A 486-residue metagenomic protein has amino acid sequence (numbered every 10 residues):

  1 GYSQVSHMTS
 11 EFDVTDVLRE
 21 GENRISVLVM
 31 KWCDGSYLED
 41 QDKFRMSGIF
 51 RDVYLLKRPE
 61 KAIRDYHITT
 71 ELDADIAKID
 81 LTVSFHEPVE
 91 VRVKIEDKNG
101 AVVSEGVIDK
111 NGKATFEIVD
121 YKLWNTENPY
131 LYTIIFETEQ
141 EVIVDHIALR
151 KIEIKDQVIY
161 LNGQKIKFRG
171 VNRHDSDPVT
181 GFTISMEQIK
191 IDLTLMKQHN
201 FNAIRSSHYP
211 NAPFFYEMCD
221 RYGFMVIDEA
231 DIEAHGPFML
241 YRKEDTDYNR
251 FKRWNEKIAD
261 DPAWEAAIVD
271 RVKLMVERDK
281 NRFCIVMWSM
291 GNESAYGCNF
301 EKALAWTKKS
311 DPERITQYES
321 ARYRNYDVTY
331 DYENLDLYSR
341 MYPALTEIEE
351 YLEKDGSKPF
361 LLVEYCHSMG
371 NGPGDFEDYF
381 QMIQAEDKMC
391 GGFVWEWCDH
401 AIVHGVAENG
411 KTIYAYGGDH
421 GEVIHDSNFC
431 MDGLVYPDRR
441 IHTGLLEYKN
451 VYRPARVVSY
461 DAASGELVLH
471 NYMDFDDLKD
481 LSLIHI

Functional and structural regions predicted by a protein language model:
G1-I63, H86-E87, K98, P210-P213 (+3 more regions): Accessory beta-strand-rich segments of carbohydrate-active enzymes
E11, D34-Y37, I143-V468, Y472-D480: Extended substrate-binding grooves/exosites of carbohydrate-active enzymes
F50-H67, R150-K165: Low-complexity, Pro/Ser/Thr- and charge-rich linker/hinge segments at domain boundaries
Y66-L72, V457: Short beta-strand segments of immunoglobulin-like
D75-L81, A463-L467: Structural beta-strand segments of beta-rich domains
T82-E153: Extended acidic/polar, glycine-enriched regions that form or flank non-catalytic beta-rich accessory modules
S84-E90, D474-L481: A short beta-turn/strand-edge loop motif at beta-sheet boundaries
I484-I486: Conserved small/polar residues in nucleotide/adenosyl-binding loops
